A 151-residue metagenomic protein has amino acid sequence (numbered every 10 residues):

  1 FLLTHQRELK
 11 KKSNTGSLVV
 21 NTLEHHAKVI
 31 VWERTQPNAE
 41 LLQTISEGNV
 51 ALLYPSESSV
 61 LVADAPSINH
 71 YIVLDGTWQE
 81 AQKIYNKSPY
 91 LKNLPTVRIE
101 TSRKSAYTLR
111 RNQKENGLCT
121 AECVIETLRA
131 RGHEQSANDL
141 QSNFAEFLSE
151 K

Functional and structural regions predicted by a protein language model:
F1-V20, E24-A27: Charge-rich, low-complexity N-terminal segments
L2, L52, V73, V97-R98: A structural signal for short, well-ordered beta-strand segments and their strand-loop junctions that often border
H5, L9, H70-L74, K114: Short, surface-exposed loop/turn motifs that are enriched in glycine and acidic residues and include a nearby proline
Q6-E8, R34, E57-S58, W78 (+1 more regions): Short, acidic/turn-prone active-site loops that include or flank metal/cofactor- and phosphate-binding residues
K12-S13, A39-E40, S105-R110: Short, charged, surface-exposed secondary-structure boundary motifs
V20-N86: S-adenosyl-L-methionine/SAH cofactor-binding core of RNA-modifying enzymes
Q79, K87-K151: C-terminal folded domains that constitute the principal catalytic or ligand-binding module of multi-domain proteins
